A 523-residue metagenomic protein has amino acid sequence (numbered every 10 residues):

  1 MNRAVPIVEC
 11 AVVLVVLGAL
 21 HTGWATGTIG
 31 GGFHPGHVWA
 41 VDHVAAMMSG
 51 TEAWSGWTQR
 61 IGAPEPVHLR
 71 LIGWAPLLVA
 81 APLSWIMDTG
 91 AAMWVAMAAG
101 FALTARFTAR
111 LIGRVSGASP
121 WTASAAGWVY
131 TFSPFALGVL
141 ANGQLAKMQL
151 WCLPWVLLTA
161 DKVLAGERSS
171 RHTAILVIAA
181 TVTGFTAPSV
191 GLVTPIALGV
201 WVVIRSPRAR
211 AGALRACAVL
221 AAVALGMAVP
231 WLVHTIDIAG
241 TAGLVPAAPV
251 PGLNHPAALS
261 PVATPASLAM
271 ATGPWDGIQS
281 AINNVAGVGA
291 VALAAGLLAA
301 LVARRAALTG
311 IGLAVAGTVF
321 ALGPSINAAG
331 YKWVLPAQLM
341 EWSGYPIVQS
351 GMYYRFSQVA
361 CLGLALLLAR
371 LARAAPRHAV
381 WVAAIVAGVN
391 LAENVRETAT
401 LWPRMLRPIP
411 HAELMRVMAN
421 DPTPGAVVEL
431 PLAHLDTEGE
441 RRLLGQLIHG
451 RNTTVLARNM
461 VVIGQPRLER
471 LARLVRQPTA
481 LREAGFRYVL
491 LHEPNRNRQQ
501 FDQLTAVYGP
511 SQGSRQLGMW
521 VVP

Functional and structural regions predicted by a protein language model:
M1-G23, R215-A216, A221, R304-I311: Start-transfer (signal-anchor) and selected internal transmembrane alpha helices of multi-pass inner/ER membrane
M1-R3, R114-A118, D161-A174, V203-R215 (+2 more regions): Membrane-interface junctions at the ends of membrane-embedded or membrane-associated helices
E9-L17, A96-V115, P120-S206, C217-L232 (+1 more regions): Membrane-embedded helix bundles of polyisoprenyl
V15-T104, W128, S133-G138, Q144-L150 (+4 more regions): Membrane-interface coil-to-helix junctions
V203, V288-A321, R373: Hydrophobic, aromatic-rich transmembrane alpha-helices and their immediate juxtamembrane boundary segments
A221-A300, Y345-P346, S350-Y353, S357: Periplasmic/ER-lumenal interhelical loops and adjacent helix-loop junctions in multi-pass membrane proteins
V245-P249, N254, I385-P523: Extracytoplasmic
P336-A374: Hydrophobic/aromatic-rich transmembrane helices and adjacent perimembrane loops
